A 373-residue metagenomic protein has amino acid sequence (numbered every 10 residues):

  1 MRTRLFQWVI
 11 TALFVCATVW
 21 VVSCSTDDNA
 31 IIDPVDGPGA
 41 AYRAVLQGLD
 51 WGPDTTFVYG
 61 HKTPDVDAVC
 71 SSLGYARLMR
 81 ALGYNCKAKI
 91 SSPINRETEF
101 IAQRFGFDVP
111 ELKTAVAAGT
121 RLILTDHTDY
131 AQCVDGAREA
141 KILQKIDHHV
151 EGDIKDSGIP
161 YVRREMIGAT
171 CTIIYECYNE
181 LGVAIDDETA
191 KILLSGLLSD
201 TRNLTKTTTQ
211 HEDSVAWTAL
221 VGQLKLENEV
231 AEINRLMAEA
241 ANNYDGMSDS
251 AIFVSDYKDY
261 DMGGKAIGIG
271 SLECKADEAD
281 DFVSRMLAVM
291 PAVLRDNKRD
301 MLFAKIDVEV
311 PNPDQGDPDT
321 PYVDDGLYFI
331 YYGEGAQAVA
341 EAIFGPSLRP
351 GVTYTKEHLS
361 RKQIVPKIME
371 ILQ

Functional and structural regions predicted by a protein language model:
M1-I10: Bacterial N-terminal signal peptides that target proteins for export
W20-S23: C-terminal motif of bacterial Sec signal peptides marking the signal peptidase cleavage site
S25-A30: Bacterial lipoprotein signal-peptidase II cleavage site
I31-Q373: Replace "Mg2+/Mn2+-dependent" with "divalent metal-dependent
